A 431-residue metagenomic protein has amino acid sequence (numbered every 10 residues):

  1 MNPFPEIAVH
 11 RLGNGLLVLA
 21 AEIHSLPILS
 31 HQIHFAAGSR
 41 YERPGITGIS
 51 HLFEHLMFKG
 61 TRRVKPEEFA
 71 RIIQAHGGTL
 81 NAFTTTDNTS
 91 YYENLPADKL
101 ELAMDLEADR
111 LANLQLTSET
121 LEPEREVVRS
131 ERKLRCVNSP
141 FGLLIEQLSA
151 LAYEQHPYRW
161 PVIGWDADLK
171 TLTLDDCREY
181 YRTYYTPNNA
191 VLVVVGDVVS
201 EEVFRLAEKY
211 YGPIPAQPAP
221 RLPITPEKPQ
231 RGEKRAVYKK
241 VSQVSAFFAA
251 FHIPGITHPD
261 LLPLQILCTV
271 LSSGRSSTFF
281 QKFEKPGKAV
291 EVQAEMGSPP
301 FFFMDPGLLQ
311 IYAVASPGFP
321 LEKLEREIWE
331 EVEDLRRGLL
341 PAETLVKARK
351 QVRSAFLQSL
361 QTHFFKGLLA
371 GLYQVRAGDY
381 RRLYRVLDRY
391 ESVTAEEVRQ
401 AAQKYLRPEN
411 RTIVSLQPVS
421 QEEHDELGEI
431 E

Functional and structural regions predicted by a protein language model:
M1-V9, S149-A190, L222-E227, L264 (+2 more regions): Histidine-acidic residue clusters that define the catalytic metal-binding segment of zinc metallopeptidase domains
N2, E154, V162, P187-G255 (+4 more regions): An aromatic/glycine/proline-enriched structural segment found at the starts of mature extracellular/organellar domains
G15, I33, H51, I73 (+14 more regions): Buried hydrophobic packing residues in well-ordered domains
S30-N94, W160-P161, S273-A289, F303: M16/MPP (pitrilysin/insulinase) zinc-metallopeptidase core fold and M16-derived inactive scaffolds
F35, T61-R62, E68-Y180, P226 (+2 more regions): Acidic/histidine-enriched segments that form metal/cofactor-coordinating and catalytic pocket/exosite environments
R129-Q147, P226-V244, K282-Q293, G338-Y384 (+1 more regions): Short acidic/His-enriched helical or mixed secondary-structure segments at domain edges of catalytic enzymes and some
V191-G196, L335, L339, E343-E431: C-terminal regions of mature proteins
F248-H252, L271-A315: A structural supersecondary motif
